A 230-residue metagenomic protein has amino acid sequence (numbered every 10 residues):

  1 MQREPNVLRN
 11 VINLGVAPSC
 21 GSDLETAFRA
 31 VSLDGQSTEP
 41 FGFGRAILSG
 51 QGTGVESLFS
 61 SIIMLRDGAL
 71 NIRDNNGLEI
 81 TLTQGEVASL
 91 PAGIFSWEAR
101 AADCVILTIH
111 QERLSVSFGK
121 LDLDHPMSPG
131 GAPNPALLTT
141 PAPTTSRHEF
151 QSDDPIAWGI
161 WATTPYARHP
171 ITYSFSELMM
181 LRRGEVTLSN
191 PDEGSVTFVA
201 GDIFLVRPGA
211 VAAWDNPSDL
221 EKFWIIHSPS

Functional and structural regions predicted by a protein language model:
M1-R45, G50, A102, I109-P155 (+1 more regions): A short, N-terminal "cap"/entry segment at the start of jelly-roll beta-barrel domains of the cupin/DSBH fold
F43-R45, I62, V87-S89, W158-I160 (+2 more regions): Conserved hydrophobic/aromatic beta-strand scaffold that supports enzyme active sites
Q51-L58, D74, A99, G159-I160 (+4 more regions): Short histidine-centered beta-strand/loop micro-motifs that create catalytic or ligand/metal-coordination sites
S57-N71, T172-L188: Short, conserved beta-strand element in jelly-roll/cupin
N71-I72, L90, I106-T108, P170-I171 (+2 more regions): Short hydrophobic/aromatic-rich beta-strand segments that constitute the beta-sheet cores of beta-sandwich/beta-barrel
N76-G93, D192-G209: Short acidic-glycine-tyrosine-enriched beta hairpin
A92-S115, P208-S230: Ligand-binding loop in jelly-roll beta-barrel domains
E149-Y166, P170-L178, R183, N190 (+2 more regions): Intrinsically disordered, low-complexity segments enriched in Gly and acidic/Ser/Thr residues that form flexible
